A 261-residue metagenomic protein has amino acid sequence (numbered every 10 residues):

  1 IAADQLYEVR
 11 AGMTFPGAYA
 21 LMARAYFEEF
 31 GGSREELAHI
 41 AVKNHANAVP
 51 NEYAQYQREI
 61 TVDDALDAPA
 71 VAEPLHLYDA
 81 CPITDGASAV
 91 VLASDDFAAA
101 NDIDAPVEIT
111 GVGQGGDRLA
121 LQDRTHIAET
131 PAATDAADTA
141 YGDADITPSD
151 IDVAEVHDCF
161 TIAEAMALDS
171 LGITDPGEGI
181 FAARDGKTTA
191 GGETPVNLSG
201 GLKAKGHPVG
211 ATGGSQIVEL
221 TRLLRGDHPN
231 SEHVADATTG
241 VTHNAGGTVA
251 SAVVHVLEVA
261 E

Functional and structural regions predicted by a protein language model:
I1-F30: Flexible glycine-/small-residue-enriched beta->alpha junction loops that bind anionic phosphate/pyrophosphate groups
A20-A23, S94, T130-A144, L220-R225: Short, well-ordered amphipathic alpha-helical segments that serve as non-catalytic structural scaffolds within diverse
R24-T84: Internal metal/ion-chelating core segments
E35-E36, T147-V153, P176-E178: Short acidic capping loops at alpha-helix termini that bridge into adjacent secondary structure
H39, A70-D135, T139, K187-S199 (+4 more regions): Condensing-enzyme catalytic core mediating Claisen C-C bond formation in acyl metabolism
H45-N51, D117-L121, T161-M166, V209 (+2 more regions): Acyl-CoA/ACP chain-elongation machinery
L121-T125, D158-F181, P208, T248-H255: Short glycine/threonine-rich loop-to-helix capping motif typified by GTGT followed within a few residues by an Asp-Pro
T130, T139-T161, L202-K205: Extended C-terminal subregions enriched in glycine
